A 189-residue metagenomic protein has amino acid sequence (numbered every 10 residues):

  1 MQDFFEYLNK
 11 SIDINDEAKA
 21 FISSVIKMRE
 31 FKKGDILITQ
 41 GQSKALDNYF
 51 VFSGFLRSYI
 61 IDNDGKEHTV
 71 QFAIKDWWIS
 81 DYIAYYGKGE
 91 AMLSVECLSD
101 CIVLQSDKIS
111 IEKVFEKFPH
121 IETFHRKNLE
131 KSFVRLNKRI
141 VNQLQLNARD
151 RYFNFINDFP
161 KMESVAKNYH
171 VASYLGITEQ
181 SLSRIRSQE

Functional and structural regions predicted by a protein language model:
M1-M28, A84: Cyclic nucleotide-binding regulatory module and flanking cytosolic helices
K32, F52-S53, I74, S99: A cytosolic small-molecule/anion-sensing beta-strand core signal
L37-Q42: Short phosphate-coordinating micro-motif centered on Lys-Gly-acidic
L46-R57, K75-D76: Glycine- and acidic-residue-biased ligand/ion/polar-headgroup-sensing regions
N63-I79: Short acidic-glycine-tyrosine-enriched beta hairpin
Y86-Q105: Ligand-binding loop in jelly-roll beta-barrel domains
A91, S110-N147, R151: A small-molecule sensor/coupling module
L146-E189: Phosphate-/nucleic-acid-contacting segments
